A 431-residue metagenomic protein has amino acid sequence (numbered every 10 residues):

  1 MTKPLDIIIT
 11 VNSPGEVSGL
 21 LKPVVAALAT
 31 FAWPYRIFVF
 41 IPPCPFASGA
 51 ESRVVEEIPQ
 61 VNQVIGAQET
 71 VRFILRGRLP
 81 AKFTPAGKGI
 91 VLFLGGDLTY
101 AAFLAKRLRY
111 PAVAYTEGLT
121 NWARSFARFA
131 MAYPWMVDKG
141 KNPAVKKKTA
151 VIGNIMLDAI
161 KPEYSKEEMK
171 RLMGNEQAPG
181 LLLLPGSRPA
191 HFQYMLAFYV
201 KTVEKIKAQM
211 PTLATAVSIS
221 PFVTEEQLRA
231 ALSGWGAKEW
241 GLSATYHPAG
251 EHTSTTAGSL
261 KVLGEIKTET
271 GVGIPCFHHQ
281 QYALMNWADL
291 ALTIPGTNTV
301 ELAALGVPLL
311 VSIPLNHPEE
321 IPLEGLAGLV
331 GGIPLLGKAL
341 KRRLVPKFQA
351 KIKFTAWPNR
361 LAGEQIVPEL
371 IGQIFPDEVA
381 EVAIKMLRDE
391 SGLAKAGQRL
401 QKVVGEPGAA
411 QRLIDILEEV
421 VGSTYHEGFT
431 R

Functional and structural regions predicted by a protein language model:
M1-R431: Nucleotide-activated sugar donor-binding and catalytic core shared by glycosyltransferases and related lipid-linked
